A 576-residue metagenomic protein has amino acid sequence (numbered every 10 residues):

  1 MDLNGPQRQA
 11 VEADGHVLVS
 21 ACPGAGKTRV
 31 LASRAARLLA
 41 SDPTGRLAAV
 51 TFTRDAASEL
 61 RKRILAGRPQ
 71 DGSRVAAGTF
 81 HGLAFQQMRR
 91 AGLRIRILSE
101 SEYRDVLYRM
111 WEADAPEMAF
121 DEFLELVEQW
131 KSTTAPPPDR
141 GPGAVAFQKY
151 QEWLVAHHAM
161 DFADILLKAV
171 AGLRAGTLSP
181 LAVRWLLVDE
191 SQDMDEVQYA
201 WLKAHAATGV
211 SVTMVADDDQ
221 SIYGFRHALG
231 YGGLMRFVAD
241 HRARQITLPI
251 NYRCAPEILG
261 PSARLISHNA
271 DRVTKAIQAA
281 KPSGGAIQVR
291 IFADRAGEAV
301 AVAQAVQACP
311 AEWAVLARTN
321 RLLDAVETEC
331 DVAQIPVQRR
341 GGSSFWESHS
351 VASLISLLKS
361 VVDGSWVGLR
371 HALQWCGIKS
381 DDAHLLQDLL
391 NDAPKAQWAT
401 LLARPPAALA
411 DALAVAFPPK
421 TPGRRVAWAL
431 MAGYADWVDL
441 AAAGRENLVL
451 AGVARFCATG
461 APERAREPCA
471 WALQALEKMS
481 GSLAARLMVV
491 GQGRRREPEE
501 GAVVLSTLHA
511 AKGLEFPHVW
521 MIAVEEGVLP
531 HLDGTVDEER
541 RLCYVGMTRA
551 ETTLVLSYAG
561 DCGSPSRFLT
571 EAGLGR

Functional and structural regions predicted by a protein language model:
M1-N4, R8-P23, M235, A243-I250 (+2 more regions): Inter-lobe coupling/hinge region of RecA-like P-loop helicase motors
M1-R94, G260-A263, T548: P-loop NTPase Walker
M1-S20, A25, R29-V30, R46-A48 (+6 more regions): Accessory N-terminal region flanking or inserted into the helicase ATPase core in nucleic-acid motor proteins
T44-A57, V75, V215, L248-I250 (+3 more regions): Conserved RecA-like ASCE P-loop NTPase motor core of nucleic-acid helicases/translocases
R74, A91-D164, Q245, N251 (+1 more regions): ATP-hydrolysis module of ASCE/P-loop NTPase motor domains, specifically the Walker B Asp-Glu catalytic pair
G78-Q86, L187-E190, V215, T319 (+3 more regions): Conserved helicase core region in the C-terminal RecA-like lobe
Y199-F292: Conserved RecA-like helicase ATPase core segment that couples NTP binding/hydrolysis to strand translocation
G368, A372, K395-A510, H531 (+2 more regions): Accessory C-terminal helicase-associated subdomains
